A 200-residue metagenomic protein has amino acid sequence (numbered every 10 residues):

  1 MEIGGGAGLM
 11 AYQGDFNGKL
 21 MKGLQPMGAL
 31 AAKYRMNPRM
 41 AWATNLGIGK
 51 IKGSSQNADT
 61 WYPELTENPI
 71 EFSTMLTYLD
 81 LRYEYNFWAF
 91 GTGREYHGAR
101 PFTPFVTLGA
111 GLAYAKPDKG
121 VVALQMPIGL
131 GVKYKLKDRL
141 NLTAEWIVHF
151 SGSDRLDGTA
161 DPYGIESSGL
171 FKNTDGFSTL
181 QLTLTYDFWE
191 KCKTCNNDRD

Functional and structural regions predicted by a protein language model:
M1, R39, A89-T103, L136-R139 (+1 more regions): Short loop/turn motifs that connect adjacent beta-strands in outer-membrane beta-barrel proteins
M1-K33, Q181, T185-C192: Short glycine/proline- and aromatic-enriched beta-strand/turn motifs that initiate or cap beta-hairpins
G5-L9, L30-Y34, L81-Y85, L108-L112 (+3 more regions): Residues on the lipid-exposed face of transmembrane beta-strands in outer-membrane beta-barrel proteins
Y12-D15, P63-T66, G111-A113, Y163-S168: Extracytoplasmic loops and strand-loop junctions of Gram-negative outer membrane beta-barrel proteins
F16-L20, S55-W61, R94-H97, D118-V122 (+2 more regions): Outer-membrane beta-barrel translocator domains and adjoining extracellular loop/strand segments of Gram-negative
K22-P26, M75-L79, F102, V122-M126 (+1 more regions): Residues that define the transmembrane beta-barrel architecture of outer-membrane proteins
P38-G120, T183-Y186: Gram-negative (and chloroplast) outer-membrane scaffold detector with strong preference for beta-barrel transmembrane
K137-D200: Predominantly the C-terminal beta-signal and adjacent terminal strand-loop region of outer-membrane beta-barrel
